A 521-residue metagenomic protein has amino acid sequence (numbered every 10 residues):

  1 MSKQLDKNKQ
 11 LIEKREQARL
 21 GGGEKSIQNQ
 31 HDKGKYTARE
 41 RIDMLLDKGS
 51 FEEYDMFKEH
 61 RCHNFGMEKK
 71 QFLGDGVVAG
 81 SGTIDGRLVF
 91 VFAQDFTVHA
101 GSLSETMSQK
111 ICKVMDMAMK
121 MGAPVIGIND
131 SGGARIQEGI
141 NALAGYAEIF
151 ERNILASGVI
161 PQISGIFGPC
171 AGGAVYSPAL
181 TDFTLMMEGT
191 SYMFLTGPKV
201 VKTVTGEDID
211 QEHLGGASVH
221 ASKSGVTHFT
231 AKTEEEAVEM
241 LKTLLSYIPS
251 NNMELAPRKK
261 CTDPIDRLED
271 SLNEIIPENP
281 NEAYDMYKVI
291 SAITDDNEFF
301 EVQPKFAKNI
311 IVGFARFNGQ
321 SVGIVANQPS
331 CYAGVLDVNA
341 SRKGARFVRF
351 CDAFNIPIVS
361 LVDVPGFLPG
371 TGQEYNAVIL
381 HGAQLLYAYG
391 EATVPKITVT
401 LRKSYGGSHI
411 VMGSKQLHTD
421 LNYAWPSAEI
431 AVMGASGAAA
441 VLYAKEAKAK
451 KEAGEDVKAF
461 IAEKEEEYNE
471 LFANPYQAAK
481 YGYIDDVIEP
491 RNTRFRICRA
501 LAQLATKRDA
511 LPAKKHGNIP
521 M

Functional and structural regions predicted by a protein language model:
M1-M521: Ligand-binding clefts of soluble mixed alpha/beta catalytic domains
